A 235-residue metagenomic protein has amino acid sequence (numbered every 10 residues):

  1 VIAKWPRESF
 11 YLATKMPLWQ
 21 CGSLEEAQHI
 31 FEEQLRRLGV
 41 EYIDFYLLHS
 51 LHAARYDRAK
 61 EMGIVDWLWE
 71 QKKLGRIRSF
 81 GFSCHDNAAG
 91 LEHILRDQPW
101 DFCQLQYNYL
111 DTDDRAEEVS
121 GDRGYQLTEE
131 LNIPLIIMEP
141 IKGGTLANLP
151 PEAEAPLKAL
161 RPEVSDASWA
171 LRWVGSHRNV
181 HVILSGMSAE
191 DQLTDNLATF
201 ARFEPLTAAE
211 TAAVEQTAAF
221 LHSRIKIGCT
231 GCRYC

Functional and structural regions predicted by a protein language model:
V1, L24, R58: Metal-dependent catalytic neighborhoods of phosphoester/phosphodiester hydrolases
I2-S9, E32-E41, H93-P99, Q126-L131: Acidic (Asp/Glu)-rich catalytic clusters
E8-Q20, Y46-H49: A short, structured active-site edge motif that brings together acidic residues
A13, Y42, L47, Q104-Q106 (+1 more regions): Generic enzyme active-site microenvironment
C21-H29: Glycine-rich anion/phosphate-binding loops
S23, Q34, S83: Catalytic nucleophile serine of serine hydrolases, specifically the conserved "nucleophile elbow" pentapeptide
L35-Y56: Active-site groove signature of glycoside hydrolases
L51-Y234: Beta/alpha (TIM)-barrel catalytic core signal, keyed to glycine-rich beta->alpha loops juxtaposed to Asp/Glu that bind
